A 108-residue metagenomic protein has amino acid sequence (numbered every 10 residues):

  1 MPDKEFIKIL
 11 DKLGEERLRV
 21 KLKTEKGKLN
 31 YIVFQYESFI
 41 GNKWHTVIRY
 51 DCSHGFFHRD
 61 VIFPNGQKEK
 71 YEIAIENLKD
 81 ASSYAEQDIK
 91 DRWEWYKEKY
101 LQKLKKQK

Functional and structural regions predicted by a protein language model:
M1-G41: Negatively charged, low-complexity tracts enriched in Asp/Glu with abundant Ser/Thr
L13-E15, G55, D88: General helical secondary-structure elements
I32-E69: A short, structured beta-strand/loop element
N65-K108: Acidic, low-complexity intrinsically disordered segments
